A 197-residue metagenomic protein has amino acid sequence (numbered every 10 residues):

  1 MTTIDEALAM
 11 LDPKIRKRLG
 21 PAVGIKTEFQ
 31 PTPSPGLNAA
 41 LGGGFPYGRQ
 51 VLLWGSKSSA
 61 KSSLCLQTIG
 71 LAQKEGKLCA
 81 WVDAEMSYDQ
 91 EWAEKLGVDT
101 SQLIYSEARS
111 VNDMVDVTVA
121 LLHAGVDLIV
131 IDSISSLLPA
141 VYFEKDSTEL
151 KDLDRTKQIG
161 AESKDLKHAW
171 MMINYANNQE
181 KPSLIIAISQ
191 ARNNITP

Functional and structural regions predicted by a protein language model:
T2-S106, M114-H123: The Walker A/P-loop phosphate-binding site
S63, A108-P197: P-loop NTPase motor core
